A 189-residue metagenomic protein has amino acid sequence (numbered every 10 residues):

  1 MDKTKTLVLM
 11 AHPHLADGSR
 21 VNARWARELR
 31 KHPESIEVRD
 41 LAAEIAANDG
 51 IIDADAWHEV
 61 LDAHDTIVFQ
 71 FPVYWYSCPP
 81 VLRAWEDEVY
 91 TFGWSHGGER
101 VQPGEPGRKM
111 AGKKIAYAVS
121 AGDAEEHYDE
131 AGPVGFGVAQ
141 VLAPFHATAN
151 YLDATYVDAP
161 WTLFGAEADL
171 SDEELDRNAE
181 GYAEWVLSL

Functional and structural regions predicted by a protein language model:
M1-R39, N178-A183: N-terminal beta1-alpha1 ligand-phosphate binding loop
R20-K31, G137-L152: Short, solvent-exposed amphipathic alpha-helices that sit in or adjacent to ligand/effector-binding or catalytic
E34-A42, T155-W161: Short beta-strand elements in bilobed, periplasmic/extracellular small-molecule ligand-binding domains
I36-E59: N-terminal beta-loop-helix "entrance" segment that forms/cooperates in small-molecule cofactor or anionic ligand
I45-A47, E125-D129, G165-D169: A short acidic, helix-capping loop that chelates divalent metal ions and anchors anionic groups
D53-H146: Helix-loop-strand module that forms the ligand-binding subsite of alpha/beta enzymes
L142-L189: Glycine-rich phosphate/pyrophosphate-binding loop and the adjoining helix
